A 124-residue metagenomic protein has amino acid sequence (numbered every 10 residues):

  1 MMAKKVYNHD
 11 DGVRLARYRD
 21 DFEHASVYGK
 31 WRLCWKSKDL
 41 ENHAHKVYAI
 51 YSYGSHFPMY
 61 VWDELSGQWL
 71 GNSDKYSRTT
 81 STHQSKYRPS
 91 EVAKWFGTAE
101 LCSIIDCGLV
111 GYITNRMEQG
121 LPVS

Functional and structural regions predicted by a protein language model:
M1-S124: Terminal leader/tail segments of proteins
